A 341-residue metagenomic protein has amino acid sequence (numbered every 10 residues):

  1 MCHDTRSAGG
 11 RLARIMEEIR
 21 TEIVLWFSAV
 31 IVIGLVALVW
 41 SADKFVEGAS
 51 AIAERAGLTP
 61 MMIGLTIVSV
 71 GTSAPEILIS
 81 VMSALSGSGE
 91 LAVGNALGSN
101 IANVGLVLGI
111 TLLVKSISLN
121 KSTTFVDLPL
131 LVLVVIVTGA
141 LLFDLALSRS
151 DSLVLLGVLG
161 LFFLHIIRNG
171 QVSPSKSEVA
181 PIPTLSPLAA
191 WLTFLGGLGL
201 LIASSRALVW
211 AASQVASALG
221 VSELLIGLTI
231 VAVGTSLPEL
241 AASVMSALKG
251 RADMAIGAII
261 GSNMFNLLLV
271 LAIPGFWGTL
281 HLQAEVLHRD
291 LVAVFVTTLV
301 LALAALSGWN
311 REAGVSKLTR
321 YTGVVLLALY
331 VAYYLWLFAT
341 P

Functional and structural regions predicted by a protein language model:
C2-R6, G10-P341: Hydrophobic alpha-helical segments, chiefly the membrane-spanning helices and signal/signal-anchor peptides
